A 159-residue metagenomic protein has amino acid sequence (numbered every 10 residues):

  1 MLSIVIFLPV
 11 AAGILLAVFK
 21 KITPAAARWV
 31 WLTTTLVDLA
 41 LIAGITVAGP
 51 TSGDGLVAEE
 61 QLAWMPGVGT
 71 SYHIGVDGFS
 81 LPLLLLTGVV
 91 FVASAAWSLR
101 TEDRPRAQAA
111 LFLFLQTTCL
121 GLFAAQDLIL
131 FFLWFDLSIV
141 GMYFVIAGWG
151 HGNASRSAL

Functional and structural regions predicted by a protein language model:
M1, L15-A96, D103-F112: Transmembrane helix-loop-helix hairpins at membrane boundaries of multipass inner-membrane proteins
M1-L8, V76-T87, L128-G141: Structural signature of hydrophobic alpha-helical transmembrane segments
F7, A11, A43-V47, A124: Hydrophobic membrane-targeting signal helices
F7, A17, A63-W64, L99 (+3 more regions): Tryptophan-centered motif/residue detector
L8, A12, T34-V37, V90 (+2 more regions): Transmembrane alpha-helical core residues of multi-pass small-molecule transporters, especially secondary transporters
A11, P66-G69, Q116-T118, Q126: Short hydrophobic "helix-edge" motifs at membrane interfaces and signal-peptide entry regions
I22-P24, A107-F114, T118-L159: Alpha-helical multi-pass transmembrane bundles of energy-transducing inner-membrane proteins
